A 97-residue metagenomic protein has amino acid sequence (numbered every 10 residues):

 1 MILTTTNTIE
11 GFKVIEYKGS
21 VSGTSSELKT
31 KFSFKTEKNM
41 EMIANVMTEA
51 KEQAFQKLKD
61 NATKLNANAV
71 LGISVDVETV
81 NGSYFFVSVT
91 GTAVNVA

Functional and structural regions predicted by a protein language model:
M1-S26, T63-N68, V87-A97: N-terminal presequence-like segments and the immediate start of the first folded domain
T6-I9, S74-V80: Short, solvent-exposed loop/turn elements at beta->coil junctions and helix N-caps that rim active or binding pockets
G19-S74: Short, well-ordered alpha-helical segments
